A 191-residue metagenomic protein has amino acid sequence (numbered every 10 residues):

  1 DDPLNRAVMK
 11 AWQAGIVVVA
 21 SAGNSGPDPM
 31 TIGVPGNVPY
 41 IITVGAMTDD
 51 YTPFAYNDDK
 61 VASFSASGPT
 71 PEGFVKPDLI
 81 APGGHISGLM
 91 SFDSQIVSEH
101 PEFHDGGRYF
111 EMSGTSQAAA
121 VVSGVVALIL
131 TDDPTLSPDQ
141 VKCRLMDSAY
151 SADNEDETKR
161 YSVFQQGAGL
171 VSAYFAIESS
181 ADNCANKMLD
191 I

Functional and structural regions predicted by a protein language model:
D1-Y40, A46-Y51, P71-F74, D93-A119 (+1 more regions): Substrate-binding/access-modulating region of protease and related hydrolase catalytic domains
P3-Q13, V121-G124, Q140, R144 (+1 more regions): Extracytoplasmic/secreted proteins, especially bacterial periplasmic and envelope-associated proteins
M9-Q13, G23, A46-D49, A127-P134 (+2 more regions): Sec-exported extracytoplasmic/periplasmic mature domains
S21-S25, G45-T48, A66-P69, A81-G84 (+4 more regions): Active-site-proximal beta-strand/loop segments in catalytic clefts of secreted hydrolases
G23, S162-I191: Secreted peptidase-domain scaffold signal
T31-V34, G83-Y161: Hydrolase catalytic cores
N57-S65: Short Pro/Gly-enriched beta-strand edge/turn motifs at strand-loop
I80, P138-D139, L170, E178: Mobile "lid/hinge" segments at catalytic clefts and subdomain interfaces of large enzymes
